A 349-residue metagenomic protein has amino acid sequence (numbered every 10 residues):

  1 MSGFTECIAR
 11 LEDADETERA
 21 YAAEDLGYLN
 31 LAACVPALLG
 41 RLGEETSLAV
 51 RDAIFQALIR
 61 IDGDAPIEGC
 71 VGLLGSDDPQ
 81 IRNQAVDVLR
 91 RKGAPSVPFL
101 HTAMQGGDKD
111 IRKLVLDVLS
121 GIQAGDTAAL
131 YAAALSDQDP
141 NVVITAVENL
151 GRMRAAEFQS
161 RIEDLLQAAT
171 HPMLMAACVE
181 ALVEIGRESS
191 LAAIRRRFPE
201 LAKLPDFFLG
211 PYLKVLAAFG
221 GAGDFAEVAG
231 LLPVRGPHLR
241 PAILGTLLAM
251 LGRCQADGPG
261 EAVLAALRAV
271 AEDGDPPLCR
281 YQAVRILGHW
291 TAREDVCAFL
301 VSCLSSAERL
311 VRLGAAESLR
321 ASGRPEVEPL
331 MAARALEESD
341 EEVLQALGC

Functional and structural regions predicted by a protein language model:
M1, I8-L11: TPR-adjacent "capping" and linker segments in tetratricopeptide-repeat scaffold/adaptor proteins
M1, T17-L31, G40, A49-D64 (+16 more regions): Structural detector for internal amphipathic alpha-helices that build alpha-solenoid repeat scaffolds
E6-I8, A37-L39, G69-V71, F99-H101 (+7 more regions): Buried hydrophobic core positions in alpha-solenoid tandem helical repeats
A14-D15, T46-S47, D77-D78, G107-D108 (+7 more regions): Short inter-helical turns and helix N-cap capping residues of alpha-solenoid HEAT/ARM repeat scaffolds
L42, L74, M104, L135 (+6 more regions): A conserved position within tetratricopeptide repeats
D257-A262, A266: Short acidic alpha-helical/loop segments enriched in Asp/Glu that coordinate divalent cations
A332-C349: Eukaryotic acidic, Ser/Thr-rich intrinsically disordered low-complexity regions
